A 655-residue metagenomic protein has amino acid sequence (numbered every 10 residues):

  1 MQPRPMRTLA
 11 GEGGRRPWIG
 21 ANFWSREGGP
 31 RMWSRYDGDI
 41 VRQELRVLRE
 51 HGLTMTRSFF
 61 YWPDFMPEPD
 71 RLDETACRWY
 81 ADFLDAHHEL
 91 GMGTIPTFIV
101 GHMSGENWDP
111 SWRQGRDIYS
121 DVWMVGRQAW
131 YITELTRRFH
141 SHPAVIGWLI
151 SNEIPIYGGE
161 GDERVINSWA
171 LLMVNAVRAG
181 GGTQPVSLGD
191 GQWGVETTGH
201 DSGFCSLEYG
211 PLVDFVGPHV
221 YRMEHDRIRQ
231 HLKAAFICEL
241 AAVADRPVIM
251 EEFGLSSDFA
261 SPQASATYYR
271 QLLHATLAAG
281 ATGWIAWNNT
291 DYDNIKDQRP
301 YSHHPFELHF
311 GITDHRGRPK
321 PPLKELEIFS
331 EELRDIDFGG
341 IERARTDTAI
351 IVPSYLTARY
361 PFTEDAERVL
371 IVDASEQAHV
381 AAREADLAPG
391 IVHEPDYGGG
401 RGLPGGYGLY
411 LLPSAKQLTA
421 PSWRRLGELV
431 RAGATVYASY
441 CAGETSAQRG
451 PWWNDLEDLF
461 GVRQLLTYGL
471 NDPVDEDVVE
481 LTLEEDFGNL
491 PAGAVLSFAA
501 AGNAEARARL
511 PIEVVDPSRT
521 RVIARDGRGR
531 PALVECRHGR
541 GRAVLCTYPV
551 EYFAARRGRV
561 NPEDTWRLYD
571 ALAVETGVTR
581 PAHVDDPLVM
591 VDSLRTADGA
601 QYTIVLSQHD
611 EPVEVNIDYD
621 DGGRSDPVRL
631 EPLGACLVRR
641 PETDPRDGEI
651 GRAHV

Functional and structural regions predicted by a protein language model:
Q2-L207, L212-V213: Active-site mouth of glycoside hydrolases
W24-R26, Y61, I99-M103, S151-E153 (+7 more regions): Active-site beta-loop-alpha junctions enriched in small/polar residues
W33-D39, D64-T75, P155-G158, E163-V165 (+8 more regions): Acidic-and-aromatic substrate-binding clefts and catalytic sites of carbohydrate-active enzymes
R164, L171-A176, G181-P185, E208-P211 (+2 more regions): Catalytic-core region of carbohydrate-active enzymes that cleave or remodel glycosidic bonds
S187-D226, A260-A264, R401-G405, W453-L456: Substrate-binding cleft/loops of secretory-pathway carbohydrate-active enzymes
E196, C205, H379-R401: A short, well-structured beta->alpha microelement
A275, A279-F362, S375-A388, D458-E505 (+4 more regions): Aromatic- and carboxylate-lined catalytic core of secreted/periplasmic carbohydrate-active enzymes
P413-R652: A conserved amphipathic helix/loop scaffold that creates a polar/acidic microenvironment used either to coordinate
